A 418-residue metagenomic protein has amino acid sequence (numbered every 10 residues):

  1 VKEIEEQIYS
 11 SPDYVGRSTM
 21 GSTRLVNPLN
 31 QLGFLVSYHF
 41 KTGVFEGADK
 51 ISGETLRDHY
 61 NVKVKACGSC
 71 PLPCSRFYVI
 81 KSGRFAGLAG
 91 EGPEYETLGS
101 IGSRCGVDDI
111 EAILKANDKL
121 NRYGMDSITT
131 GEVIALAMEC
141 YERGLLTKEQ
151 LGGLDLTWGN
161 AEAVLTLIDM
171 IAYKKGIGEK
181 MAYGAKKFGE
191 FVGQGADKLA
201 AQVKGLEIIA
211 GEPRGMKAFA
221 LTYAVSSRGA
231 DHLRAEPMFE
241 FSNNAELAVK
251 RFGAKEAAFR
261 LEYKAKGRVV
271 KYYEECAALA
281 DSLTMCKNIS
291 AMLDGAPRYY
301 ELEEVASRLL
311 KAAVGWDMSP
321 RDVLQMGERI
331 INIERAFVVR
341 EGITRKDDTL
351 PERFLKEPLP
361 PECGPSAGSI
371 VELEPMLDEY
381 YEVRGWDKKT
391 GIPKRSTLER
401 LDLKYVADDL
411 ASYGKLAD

Functional and structural regions predicted by a protein language model:
V1-D418: Extended C-terminal regions of large enzymes
